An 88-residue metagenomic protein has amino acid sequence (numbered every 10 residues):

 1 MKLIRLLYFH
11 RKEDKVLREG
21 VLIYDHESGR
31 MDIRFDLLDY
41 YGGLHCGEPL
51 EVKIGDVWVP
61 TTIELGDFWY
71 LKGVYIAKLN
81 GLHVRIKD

Functional and structural regions predicted by a protein language model:
K2-F9: Eukaryotic low-complexity, non-globular regulatory regions
F9-Y41: Mixed-charge, Lys/Arg-rich low-complexity intrinsically disordered regions
L17, H45-G47, W58: Short beta-strand-initiation
G20-L22, E51, T61-I63: Assembly/interface hotspot detector across virion components, adhesins/toxins, and nucleic-acid enzymes
G29-D36, L50, F68-K72: Short polybasic amphipathic segments
Y40-I54: Short coil-to-beta transition motif at edge beta-strands of beta-rich domains
I54-D88: Short, compact, well-ordered microdomains
